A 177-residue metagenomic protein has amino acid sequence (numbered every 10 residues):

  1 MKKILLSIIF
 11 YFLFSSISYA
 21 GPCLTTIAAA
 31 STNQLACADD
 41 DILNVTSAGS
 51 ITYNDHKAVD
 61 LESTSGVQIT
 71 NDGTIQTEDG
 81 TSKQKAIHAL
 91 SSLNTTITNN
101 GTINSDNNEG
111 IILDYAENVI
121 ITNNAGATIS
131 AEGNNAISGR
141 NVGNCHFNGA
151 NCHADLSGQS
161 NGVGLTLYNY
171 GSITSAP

Functional and structural regions predicted by a protein language model:
M1-I4: Positively charged n-region of N-terminal signal peptides that target proteins for export
S7-S15: Bacterial N-terminal signal peptides
S18: N-terminal loops that bind phosphate or other acidic moieties and the adjacent beta-alpha structural core
G21-A28, I42-D55, Q68-Q84, T98-N107 (+2 more regions): Beta-strand-rich solenoid/repeat architectures in extracellular/passenger domains of polysaccharide-targeting enzymes
A29-Q34: Surface-exposed ligand/attachment interfaces on beta-rich extracellular proteins
A38-D40, S63-G66, S91-N94, A116-N118 (+3 more regions): Parallel beta-helix/beta-solenoid
